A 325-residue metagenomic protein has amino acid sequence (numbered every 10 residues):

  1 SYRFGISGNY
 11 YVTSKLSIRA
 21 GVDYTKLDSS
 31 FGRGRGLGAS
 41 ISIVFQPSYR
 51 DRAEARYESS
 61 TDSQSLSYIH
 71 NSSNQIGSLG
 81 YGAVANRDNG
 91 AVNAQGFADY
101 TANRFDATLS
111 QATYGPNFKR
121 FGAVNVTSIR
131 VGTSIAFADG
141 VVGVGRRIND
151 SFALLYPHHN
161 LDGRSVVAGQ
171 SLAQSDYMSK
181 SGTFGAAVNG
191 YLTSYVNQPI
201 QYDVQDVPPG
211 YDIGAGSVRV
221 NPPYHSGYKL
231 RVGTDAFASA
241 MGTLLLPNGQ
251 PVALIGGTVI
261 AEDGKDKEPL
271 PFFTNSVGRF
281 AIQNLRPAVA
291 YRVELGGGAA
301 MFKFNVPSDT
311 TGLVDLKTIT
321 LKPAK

Functional and structural regions predicted by a protein language model:
S1-I260, F273-N275, P287, R292-K325: Flexible, glycine-rich linker and terminal segments associated with outer-membrane beta-barrel/transport systems
D266-E268: Short, small/polar residue-rich loop motifs at catalytic or cofactor-binding pockets
A281-N284: C-terminal tails and terminal domains of large nucleic-acid-associated and other macromolecular-machine proteins
